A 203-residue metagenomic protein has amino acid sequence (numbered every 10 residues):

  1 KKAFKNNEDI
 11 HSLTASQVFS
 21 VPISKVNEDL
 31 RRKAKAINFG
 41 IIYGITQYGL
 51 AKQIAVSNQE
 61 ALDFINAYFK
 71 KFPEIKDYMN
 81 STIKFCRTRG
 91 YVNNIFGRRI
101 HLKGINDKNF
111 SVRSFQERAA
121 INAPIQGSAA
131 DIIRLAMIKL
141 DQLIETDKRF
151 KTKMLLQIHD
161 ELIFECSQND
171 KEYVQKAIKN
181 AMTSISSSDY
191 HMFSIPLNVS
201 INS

Functional and structural regions predicted by a protein language model:
K1-S203: Conserved catalytic core of nucleotide polymerization and phosphodiester-bond processing enzymes
